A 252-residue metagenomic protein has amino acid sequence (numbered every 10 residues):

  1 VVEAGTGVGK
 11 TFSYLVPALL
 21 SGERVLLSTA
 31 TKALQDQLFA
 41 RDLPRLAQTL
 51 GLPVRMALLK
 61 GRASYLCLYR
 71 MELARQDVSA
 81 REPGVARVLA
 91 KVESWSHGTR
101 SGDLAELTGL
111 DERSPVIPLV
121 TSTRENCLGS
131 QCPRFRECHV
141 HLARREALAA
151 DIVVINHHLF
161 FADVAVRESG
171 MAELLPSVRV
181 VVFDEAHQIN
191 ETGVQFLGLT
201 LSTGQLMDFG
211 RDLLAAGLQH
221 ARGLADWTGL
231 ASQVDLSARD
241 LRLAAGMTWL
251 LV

Functional and structural regions predicted by a protein language model:
V1-Y14: Walker A/P-loop
V2-G5, L104-D111, A221-G229, W249-L250: Short coil/turn segments at secondary-structure boundaries
G5-G7, A18, A30-K32, G61-R62 (+3 more regions): An acidic- and aromatic-residue-enriched active-site/binding cleft used to recognize and process polar
V16-G22: Alpha-helix C-terminal capping segments
P17, L66-C67, P176: Proline-rich low-complexity regions
L20, D36, R41-P44, R124-N126 (+1 more regions): Signature of the SF2 helicase/ATPase Hel1-core->accessory helical subdomain module
E23-V153, H157-H158, L218: A substrate-engagement module of RecA-like helicase motors
